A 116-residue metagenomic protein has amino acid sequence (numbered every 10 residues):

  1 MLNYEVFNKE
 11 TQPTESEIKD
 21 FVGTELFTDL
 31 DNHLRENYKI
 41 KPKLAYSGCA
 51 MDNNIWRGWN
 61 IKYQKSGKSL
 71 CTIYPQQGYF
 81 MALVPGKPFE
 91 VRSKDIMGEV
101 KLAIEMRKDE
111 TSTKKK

Functional and structural regions predicted by a protein language model:
M1-K116: Charge-dense, helix-prone N-terminal extensions
